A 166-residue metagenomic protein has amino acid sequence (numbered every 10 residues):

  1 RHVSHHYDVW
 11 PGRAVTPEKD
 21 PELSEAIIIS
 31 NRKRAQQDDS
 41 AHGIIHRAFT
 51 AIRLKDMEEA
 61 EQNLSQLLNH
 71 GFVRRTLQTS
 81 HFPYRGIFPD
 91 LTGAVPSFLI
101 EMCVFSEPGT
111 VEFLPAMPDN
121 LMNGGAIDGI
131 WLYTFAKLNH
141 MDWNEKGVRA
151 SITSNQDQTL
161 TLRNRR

Functional and structural regions predicted by a protein language model:
R1-D39, Q62-L77: Extended glycan-interaction surfaces of carbohydrate-active proteins
H2-Y7, D38-G43, K55, I87-A94: Aromatic- and histidine-enriched alpha-helix N-cap/loop-to-helix transition segments that scaffold the rims
Y7-K19, H46-K55, F98-E107: Well-ordered alpha-helical scaffold segments within catalytic/enzyme domains
V15, R32-D39, A51, F82-D90: Short, contiguous acidic/charged loop-to-helix segments that flank catalytic cores in large enzymes
K33-R34, S40-A60: Long, well-ordered mid-to-C-terminal structural blocks that present hydrophobic/aromatic surfaces
E58-R166: Non-catalytic C-terminal accessory modules of carbohydrate-active enzymes
